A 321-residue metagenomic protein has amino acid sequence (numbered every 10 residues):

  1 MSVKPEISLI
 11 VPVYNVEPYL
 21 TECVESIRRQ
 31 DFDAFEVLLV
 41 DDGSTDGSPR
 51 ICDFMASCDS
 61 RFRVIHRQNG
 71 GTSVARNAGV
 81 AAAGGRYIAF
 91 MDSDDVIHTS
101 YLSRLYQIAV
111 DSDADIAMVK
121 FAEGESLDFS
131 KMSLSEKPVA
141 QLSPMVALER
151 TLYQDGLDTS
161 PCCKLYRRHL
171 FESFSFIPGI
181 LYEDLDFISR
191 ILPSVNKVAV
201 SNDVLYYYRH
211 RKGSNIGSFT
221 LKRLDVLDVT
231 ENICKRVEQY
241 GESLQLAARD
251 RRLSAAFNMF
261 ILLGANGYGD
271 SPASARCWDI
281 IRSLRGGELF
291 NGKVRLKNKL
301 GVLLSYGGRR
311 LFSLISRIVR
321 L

Functional and structural regions predicted by a protein language model:
M1-S26: N-proximal low-complexity "stem/linker" segments adjacent to membrane-targeting elements
E25-A34: Short, acidic, metal-binding catalytic loop of nucleotide-sugar glycosyltransferases
S26, D41-I51, Q68-G70: A conserved acidic beta->alpha catalytic loop
R67-A83, S93: Glycine-rich, basic loop-to-helix element that forms the pyrophosphate-binding segment of sugar-nucleotide handling
T72-S73, S93-A199, R209, G213-F219: Donor-binding/catalytic cores of nucleotide-activated saccharide and glycerol-phosphate transferases/polymerases
I88: Short aromatic/hydrophobic "clamp" motif used to bind/position activated sugar donors
N196, L205-R211, G217-L244, N258 (+1 more regions): Catalytic core of nucleotide-sugar-dependent glycosyltransferases
Y268-L321: Membrane-interface aromatic/basic loop that binds lipid-linked glycans or pyrophosphate carriers, typified by
